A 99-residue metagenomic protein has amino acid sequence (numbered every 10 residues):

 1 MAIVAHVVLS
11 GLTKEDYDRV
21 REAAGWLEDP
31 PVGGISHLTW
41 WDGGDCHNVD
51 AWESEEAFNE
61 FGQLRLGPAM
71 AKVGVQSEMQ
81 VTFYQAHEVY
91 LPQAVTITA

Functional and structural regions predicted by a protein language model:
M1-V49, E53-P68, G74-A99: Short S/T/G/P-rich N-terminal loop/turn motif that feeds into the first structured element of a domain
